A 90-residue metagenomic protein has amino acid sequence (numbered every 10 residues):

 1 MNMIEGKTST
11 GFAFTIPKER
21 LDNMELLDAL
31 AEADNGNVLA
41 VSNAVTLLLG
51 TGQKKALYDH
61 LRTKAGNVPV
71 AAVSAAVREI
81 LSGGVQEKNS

Functional and structural regions predicted by a protein language model:
N2-G11: Short acidic-hydrophobic surface loop/beta-edge motif
F12, P17-S90: Short, surface-exposed, charged amphipathic helix/loop patches that serve as local interaction elements
